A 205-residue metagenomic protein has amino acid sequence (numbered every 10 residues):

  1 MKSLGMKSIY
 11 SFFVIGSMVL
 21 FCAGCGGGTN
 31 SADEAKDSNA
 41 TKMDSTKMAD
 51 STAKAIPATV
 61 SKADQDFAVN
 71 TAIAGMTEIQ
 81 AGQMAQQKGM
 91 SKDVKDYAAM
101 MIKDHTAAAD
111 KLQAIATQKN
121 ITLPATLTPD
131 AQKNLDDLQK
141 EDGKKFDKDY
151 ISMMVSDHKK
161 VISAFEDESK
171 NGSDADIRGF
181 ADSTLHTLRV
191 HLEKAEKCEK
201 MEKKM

Functional and structural regions predicted by a protein language model:
K2-M205: His/Met- and acidic-residue-enriched segments that coordinate or traffic transition-metal cofactors and support
